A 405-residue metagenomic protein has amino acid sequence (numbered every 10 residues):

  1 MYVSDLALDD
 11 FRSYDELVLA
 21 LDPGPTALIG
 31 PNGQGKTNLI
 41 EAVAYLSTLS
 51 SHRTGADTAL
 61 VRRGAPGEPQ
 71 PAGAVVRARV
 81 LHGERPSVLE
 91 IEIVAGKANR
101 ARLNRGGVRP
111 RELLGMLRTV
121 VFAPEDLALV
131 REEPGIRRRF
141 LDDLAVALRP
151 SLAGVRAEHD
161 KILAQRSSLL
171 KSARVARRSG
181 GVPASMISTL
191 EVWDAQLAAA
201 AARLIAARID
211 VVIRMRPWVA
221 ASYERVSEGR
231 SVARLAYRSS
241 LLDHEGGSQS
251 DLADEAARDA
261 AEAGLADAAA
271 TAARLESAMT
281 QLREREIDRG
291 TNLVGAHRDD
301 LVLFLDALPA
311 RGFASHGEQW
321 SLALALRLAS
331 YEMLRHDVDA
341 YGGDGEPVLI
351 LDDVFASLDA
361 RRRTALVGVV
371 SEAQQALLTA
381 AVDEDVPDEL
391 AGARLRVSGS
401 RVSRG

Functional and structural regions predicted by a protein language model:
M1-P31, G67-E68, V182-V348, S357-R361 (+4 more regions): Conserved NTPase motor "head" modules and their coupling/switch loops across ABC/AAA+ ATPases, GTPases, and GHKL ATPases
K36: Conserved lysine of the Walker
Y45-A56, A329-V338: Post-Walker A helix-loop "phosphate-sensing" segment adjacent to the P-loop in P-loop NTPases
S47-I136, F140-L152, I213, P217-E224 (+2 more regions): Nucleotide-state sensing region of NTPase/ATPase domains
G107-M116, P124-A199, S239: A conserved P-loop NTPase coupling/switch region
D352-V354: Walker B catalytic acidic pair
Q375-A381: Structural recognition of the conserved hydrophobic beta-strand(s) that form the central parallel beta-sheet of P-loop
